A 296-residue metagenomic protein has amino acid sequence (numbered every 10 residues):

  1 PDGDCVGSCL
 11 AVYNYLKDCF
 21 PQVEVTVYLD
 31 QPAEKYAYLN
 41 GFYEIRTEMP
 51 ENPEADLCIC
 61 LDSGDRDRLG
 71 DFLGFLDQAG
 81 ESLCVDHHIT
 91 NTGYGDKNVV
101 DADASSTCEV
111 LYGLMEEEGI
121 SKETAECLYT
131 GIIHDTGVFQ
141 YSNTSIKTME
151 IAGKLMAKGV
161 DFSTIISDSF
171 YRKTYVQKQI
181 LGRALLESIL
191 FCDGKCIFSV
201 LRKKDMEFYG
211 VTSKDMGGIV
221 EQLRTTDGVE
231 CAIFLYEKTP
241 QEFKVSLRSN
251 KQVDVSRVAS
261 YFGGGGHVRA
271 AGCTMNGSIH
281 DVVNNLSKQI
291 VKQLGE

Functional and structural regions predicted by a protein language model:
P1, S63-R66, H88-T90, K203-K204 (+1 more regions): Short glycine-rich anion-binding loops that position phosphate/pyrophosphate groups of nucleotides and phosphorylated
D2-D4, D62, D86, D135 (+1 more regions): Acidic active-site catalytic centers that drive phospho-/nucleotidyl reactions and related ester hydrolyses
D4-C9, R66-G70: Short glycine/serine/threonine-rich phosphate/pyrophosphate-binding segments that cradle anionic phosphate groups
G7-A37, E51-L57, G137-Y261, G266-G295: Hydrophobic helix-and-loop "lid/oligomerization" segment in the mid-to-C-terminal part of catalytic domains
Y15-D18, G74-S82, E116-E117, I146-K147: A glycine- and small-aliphatic-rich helix-loop capping segment at beta-alpha/alpha-beta transitions that lines
F42-K97: Active-site cofactor/cluster-binding pocket
P50-P53, G74-D77, N91-T92, I120-K122 (+3 more regions): Solvent-exposed alpha-helices and their adjacent loops that cap or buttress functional pockets in soluble metabolic
V85-I151: Short alpha-helices
